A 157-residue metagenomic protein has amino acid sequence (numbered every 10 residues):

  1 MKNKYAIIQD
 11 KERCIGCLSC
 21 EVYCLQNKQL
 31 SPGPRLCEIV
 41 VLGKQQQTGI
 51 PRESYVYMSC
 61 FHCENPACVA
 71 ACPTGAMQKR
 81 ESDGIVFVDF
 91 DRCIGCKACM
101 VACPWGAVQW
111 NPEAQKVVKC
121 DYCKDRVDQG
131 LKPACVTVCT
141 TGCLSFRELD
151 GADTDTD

Functional and structural regions predicted by a protein language model:
M1-D157: Non-ligating segments of multi-cofactor redox enzymes
